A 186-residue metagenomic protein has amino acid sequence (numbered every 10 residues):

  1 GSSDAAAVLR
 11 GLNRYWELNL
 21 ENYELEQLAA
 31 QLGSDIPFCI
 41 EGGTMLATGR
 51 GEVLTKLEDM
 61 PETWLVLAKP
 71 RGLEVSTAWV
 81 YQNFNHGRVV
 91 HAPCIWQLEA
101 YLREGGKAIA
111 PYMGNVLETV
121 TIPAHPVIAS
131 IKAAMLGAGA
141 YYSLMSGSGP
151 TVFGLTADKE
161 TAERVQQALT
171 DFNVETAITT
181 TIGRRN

Functional and structural regions predicted by a protein language model:
S2-N22, F38: DPxDG-like acidic metal-binding loop motif
L20-Q31, K132, E163-Q166: Short, well-structured alpha-helical segments that form the helix of a local strand-helix-strand
E41, L46-Y142, A157-V174, I178-N186: Conserved, helical-rich catalytic subdomain that frames metal- and/or nucleotide-binding sites in enzyme alpha/beta
S146: Short, charged interaction patches at domain edges and termini
F153-L155: Short hydrophobic/aromatic beta-strand micro-patches that form the beta-sheet surface supporting nucleotide- or nucleic
